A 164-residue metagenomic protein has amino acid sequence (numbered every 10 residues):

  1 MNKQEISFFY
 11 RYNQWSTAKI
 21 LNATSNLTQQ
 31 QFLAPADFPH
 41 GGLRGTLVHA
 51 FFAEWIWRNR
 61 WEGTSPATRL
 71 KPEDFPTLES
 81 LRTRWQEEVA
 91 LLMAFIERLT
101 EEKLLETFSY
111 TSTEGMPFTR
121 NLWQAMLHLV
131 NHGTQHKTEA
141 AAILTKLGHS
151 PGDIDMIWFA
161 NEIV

Functional and structural regions predicted by a protein language model:
S7-N22, N26-K71, S112-V164: Short, contiguous alpha-helical
T64-L104: Helix-adjacent hinge/juxtasegments
E101-T113: Carboxylate-rich helix-loop segments that flank metal/cofactor sites and access channels in metalloenzymes
